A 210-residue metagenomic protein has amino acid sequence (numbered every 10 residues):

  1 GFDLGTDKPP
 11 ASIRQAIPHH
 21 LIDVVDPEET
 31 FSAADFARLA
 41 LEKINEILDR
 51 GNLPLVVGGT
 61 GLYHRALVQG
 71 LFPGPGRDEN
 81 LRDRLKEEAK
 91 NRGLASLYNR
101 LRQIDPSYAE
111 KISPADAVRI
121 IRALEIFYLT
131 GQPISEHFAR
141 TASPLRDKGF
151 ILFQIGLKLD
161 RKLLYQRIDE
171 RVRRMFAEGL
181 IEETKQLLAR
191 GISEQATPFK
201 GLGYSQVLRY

Functional and structural regions predicted by a protein language model:
G1-Y210: Phosphate/pyrophosphate-binding catalytic cores of soluble transferases and nucleic-acid-acting enzymes
